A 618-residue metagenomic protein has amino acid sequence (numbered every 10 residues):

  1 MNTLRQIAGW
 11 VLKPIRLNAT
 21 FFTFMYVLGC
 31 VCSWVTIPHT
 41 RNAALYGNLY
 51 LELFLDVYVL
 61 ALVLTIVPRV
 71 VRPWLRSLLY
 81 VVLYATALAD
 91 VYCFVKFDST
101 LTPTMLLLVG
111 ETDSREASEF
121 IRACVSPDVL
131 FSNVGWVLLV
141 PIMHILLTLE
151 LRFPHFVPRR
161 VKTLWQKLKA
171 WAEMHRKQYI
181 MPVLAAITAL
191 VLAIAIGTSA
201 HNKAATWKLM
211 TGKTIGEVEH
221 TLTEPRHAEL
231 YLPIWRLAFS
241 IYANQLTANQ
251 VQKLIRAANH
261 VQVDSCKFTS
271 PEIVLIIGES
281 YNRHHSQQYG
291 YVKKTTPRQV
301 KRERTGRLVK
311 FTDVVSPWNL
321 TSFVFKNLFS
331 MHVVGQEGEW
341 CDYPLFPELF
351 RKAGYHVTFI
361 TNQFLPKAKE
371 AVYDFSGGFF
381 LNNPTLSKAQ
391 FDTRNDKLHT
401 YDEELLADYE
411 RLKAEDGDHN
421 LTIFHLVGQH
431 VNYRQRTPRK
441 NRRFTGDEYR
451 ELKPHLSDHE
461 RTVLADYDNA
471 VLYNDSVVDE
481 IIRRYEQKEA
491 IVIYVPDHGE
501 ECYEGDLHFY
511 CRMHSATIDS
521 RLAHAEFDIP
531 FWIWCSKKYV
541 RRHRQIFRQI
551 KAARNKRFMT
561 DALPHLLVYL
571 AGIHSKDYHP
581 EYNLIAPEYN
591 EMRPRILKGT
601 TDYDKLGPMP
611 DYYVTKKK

Functional and structural regions predicted by a protein language model:
N2-H220: Transmembrane and membrane-interface helices of multi-pass, inner-membrane envelope-modifying transferases
G9-F24, R69-P73, T148-P154, S199 (+8 more regions): Membrane-interface soluble catalytic domains
T188-P454, D528, M559-N590: Active-site-proximal alpha/beta segments of enzymes that process anionic O-linked groups
H260-V263, R512-R521, K551: Short, P/G- and charge-enriched loop/turn segments at secondary-structure junctions
I277-Y281, Y494-G499: DG-centered beta-turn motif at the end of beta-strands
N327, K388-F391, L452-V463, R542-Q549: Short glycine/proline-rich turn/loop motifs
F359-T361, L421-G428, D468, I491-P496 (+1 more regions): Short beta-strand segments
A407, E448-Y494, I518, R554 (+1 more regions): A long, amphipathic alpha-helix that forms part of the scaffold/cap immediately adjacent to metal-dependent active
